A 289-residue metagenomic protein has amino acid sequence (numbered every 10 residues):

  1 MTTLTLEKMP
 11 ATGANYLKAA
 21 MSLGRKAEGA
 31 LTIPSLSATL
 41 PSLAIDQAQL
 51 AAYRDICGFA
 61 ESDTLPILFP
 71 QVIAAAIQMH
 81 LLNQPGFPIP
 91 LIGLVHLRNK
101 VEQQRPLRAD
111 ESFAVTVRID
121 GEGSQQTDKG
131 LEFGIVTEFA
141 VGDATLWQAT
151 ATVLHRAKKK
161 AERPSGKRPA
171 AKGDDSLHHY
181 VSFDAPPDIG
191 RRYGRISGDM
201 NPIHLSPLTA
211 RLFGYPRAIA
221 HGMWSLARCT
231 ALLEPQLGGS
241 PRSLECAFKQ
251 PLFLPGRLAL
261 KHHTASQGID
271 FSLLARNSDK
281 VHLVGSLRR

Functional and structural regions predicted by a protein language model:
M1-L23, E28-I33, L94-K100, R105-A185 (+1 more regions): HotDog/MaoC-like acyl-thioester-processing domains
M1-R98, R163-Q236: Hot-dog-fold acyl-thioester-processing enzymes
L40, Q148, P241-S243: Hydrophobic residues on conserved beta-strands that form the core of alpha/beta folds
A44, P187-I189, S197, Q250-L252 (+3 more regions): A broadly conserved detector of short glycine/acidic/proline-rich loop/turn motifs that flank catalytic sites and bind
F59, F69, F87, F113 (+7 more regions): Phenylalanine-focused residue identity feature
P66, T127-K129, S240, L244: Short, surface-exposed helix-loop/turn micro-motifs enriched in polar/charged residues
L208-A259, H263-A265, L273-S278, H282-V284: Catalytic-pocket segment enriched in acidic/His residues
